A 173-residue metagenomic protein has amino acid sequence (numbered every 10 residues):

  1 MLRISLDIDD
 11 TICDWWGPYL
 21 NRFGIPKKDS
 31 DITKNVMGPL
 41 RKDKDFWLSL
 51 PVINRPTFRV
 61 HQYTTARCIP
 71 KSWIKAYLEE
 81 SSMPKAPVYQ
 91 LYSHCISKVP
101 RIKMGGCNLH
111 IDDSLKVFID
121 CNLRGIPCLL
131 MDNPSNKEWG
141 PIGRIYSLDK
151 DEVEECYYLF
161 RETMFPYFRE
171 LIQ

Functional and structural regions predicted by a protein language model:
M1-K44: Active-site neighborhood of HAD-like aspartate-dependent phosphohydrolases
D7, Y63-T65, I111, M131: Short hydrophobic segments within beta-strands
C13-W15, N21, C68-W73, K98-P100 (+2 more regions): Short catalytic/ligand-binding loop motif for oxyanion handling, primarily in non-cytosolic enzymes, centered on
W47-L78, Y89-H94: Substrate-recognition element of Asp-dependent hydrolases with the DxDx(T/V) motif
H61, L123-M131, F168-I172: Internal alpha/beta domain cores that form substrate/cofactor-binding pockets in large enzymes and binding proteins
P84-C107: Donor nucleotide-activated moiety binding/catalytic core segment of transferases that use nucleotide-activated donors
V88-H94, G143-E162, Y167: Short acidic-hydrophobic, aromatic-tinged amphipathic segments that line or gate anion-handling sites
L109-E152: Acidic, Mg2+-coordinating phosphoryl-transfer loop and its flanking beta/alpha structural elements, shared across
